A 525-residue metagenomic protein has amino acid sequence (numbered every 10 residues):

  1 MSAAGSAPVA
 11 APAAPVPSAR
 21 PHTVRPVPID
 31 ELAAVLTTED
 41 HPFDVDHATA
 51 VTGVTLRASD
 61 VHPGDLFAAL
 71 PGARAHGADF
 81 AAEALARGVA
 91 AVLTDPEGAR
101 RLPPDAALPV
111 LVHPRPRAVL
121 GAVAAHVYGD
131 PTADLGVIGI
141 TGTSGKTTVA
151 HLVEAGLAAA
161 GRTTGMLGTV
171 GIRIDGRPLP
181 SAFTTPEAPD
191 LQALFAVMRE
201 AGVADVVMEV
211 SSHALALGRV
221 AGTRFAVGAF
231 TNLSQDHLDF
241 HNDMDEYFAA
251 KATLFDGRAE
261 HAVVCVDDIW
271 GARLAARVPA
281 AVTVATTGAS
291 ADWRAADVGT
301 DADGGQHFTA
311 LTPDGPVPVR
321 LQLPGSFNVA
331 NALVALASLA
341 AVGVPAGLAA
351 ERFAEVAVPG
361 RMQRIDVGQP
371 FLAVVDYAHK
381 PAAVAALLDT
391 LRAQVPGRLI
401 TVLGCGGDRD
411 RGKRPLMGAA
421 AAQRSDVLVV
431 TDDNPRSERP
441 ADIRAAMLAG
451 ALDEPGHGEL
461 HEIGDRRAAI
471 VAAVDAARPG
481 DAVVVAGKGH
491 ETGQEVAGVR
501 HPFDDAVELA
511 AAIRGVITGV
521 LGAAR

Functional and structural regions predicted by a protein language model:
M1-A122, A296, P324, V358 (+3 more regions): N-terminal leader/targeting and accessory segments in enzymes
L32, D65, A84, V123 (+13 more regions): Residue-level signal for inorganic ion chemistry
G72-A75, V358, V384-P455, D465-R466 (+2 more regions): Active-site beta-alpha connecting loops in nucleotide-dependent enzymes
G72-R74, S212-H213, S234-D236, D268-I269 (+4 more regions): Short glycine-rich anion-binding loops that position phosphate/pyrophosphate groups of nucleotides and phosphorylated
A86, A90-P96, H261-V266, I400-L403 (+1 more regions): Short internal beta-strands
G98-P104, M208, F225-A373, G450-A451 (+3 more regions): Acidic, Mg2+-coordinating active-site environments of NTP-dependent enzymes
V119-V266, W270-P279: Phosphate-binding loop of NTP-binding sites
A482-G515: Glycine/aspartate-rich loop-and-adjacent alpha/beta segment that forms the canonical ThDP
